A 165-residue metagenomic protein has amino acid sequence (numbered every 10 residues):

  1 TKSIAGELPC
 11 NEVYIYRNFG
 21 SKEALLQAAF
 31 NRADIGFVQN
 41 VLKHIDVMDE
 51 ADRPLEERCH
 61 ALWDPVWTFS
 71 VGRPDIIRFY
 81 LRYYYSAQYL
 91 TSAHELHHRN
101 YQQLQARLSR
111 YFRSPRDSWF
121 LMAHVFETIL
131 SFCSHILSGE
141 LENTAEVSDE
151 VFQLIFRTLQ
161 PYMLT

Functional and structural regions predicted by a protein language model:
T1, E23, Q27, D52 (+5 more regions): Short, structured helix-loop boundary elements
T1-A24, A28: Helix-turn-helix
R17-N18, A51, F69, S114: Histidine kinase transmitter module recognition
A28, K43-G72, V125: Hydrophobic alpha-helical connector segments
N31-V38: Short, basic, alpha-helical segments at the C-terminal edge of helix-turn-helix-like DNA-binding modules
V38-L42, G72, L81, A87-R113 (+1 more regions): Amphipathic alpha-helical packing segments from all-alpha helical-bundle domains
D64-V71, F79-S86, I155-T158: Helix-loop "lid/cap" segments that line or gate small-molecule binding pockets
R78-R82, S109-I155, Y162-T165: Hydrophobic/aromatic-rich alpha-helical bundle segments in the mid-to-C-terminal region
